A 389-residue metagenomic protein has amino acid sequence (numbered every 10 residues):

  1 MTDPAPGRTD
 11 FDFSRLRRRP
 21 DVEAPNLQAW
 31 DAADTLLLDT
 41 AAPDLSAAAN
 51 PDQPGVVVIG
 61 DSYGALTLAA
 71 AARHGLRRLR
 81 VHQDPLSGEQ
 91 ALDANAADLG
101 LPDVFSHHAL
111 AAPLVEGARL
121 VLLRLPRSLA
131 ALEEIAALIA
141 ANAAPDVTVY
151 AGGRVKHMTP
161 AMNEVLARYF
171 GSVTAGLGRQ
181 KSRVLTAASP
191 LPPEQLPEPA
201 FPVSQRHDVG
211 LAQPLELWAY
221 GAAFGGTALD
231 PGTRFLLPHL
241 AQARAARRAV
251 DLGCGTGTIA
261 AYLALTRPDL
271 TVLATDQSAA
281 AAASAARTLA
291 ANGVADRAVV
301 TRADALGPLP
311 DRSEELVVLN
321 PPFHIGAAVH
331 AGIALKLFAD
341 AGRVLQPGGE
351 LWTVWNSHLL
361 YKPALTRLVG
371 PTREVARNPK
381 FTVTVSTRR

Functional and structural regions predicted by a protein language model:
T2-P4, R124-G210: N-terminal auxiliary segments of SAM/dcSAM-dependent transferases
V22, L27-D31, L36-D44, Q180-R248: SAM-dependent Rossmann-like transferase core, predominantly class I methyltransferases with a strong bias toward
A33-G100, P231-L319: Conserved SAM/SAH cofactor-binding pocket of Class I
V81, A151, A274, T353 (+1 more regions): Conserved SAM-binding loop
F105-E116, T301-L306: Short acidic low-complexity segments
L120-A130, L252-I259, E314-A327, A341: Conserved proline-anchored active-site loop of SAM-dependent methyltransferases that bridges a beta-strand
E134-P145, A334-P347: A short glycine-rich, Lys/Arg-flanked "PGG" loop and its adjoining helix->strand segment in the class I
L351-R389: C-terminal catalytic and target-recognition region of SAM-dependent MTase-like enzymes, primarily methyltransferases
